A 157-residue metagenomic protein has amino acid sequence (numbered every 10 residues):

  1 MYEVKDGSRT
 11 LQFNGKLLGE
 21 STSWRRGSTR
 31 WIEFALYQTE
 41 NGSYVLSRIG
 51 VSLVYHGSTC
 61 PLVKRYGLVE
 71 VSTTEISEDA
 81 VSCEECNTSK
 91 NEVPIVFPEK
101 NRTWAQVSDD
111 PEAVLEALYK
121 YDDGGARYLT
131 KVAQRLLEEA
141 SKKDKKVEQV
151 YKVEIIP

Functional and structural regions predicted by a protein language model:
M1-P157: Terminal leader/tail segments of proteins
